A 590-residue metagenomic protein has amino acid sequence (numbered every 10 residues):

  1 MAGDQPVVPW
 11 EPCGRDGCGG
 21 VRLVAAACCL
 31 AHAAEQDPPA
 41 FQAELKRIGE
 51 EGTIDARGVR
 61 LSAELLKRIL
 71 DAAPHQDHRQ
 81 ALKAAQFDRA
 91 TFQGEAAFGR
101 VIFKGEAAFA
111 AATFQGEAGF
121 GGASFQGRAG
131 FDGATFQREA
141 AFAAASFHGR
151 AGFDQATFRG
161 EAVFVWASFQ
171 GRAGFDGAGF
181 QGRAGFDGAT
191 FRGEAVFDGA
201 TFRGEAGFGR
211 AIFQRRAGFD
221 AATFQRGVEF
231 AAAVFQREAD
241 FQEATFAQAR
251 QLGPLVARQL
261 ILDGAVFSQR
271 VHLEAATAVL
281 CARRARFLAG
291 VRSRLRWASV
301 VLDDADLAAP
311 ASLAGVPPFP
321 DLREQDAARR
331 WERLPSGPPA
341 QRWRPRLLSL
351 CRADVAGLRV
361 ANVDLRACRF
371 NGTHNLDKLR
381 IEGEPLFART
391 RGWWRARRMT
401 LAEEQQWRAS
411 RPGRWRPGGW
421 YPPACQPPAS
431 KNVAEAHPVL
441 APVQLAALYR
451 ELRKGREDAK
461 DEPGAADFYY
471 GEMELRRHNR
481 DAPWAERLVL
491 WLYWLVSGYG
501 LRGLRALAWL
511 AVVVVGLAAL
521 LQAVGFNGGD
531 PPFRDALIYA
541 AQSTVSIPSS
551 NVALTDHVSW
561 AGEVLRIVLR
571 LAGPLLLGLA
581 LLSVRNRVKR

Functional and structural regions predicted by a protein language model:
M1-R487: N-terminal leader/targeting and pre-domain segments
R250, R369, L521-D530, A580-R590: Juxtamembrane/interface segments at transmembrane-helix termini
E382, G455, F468-G471, L475 (+5 more regions): Generic, well-ordered alpha-helical scaffold segments in large soluble proteins
A446-Y449, G455-K460, L510-F526, T544 (+1 more regions): Hydrophobic alpha-helical transmembrane segments
D458, W509-V514, V568-L581: C-terminal substrate/ligand-recognition segments
D481-V524, G528: Transmembrane alpha-helical segments and their cytosolic interface motifs in multi-pass membrane proteins
W494-G503, G525-A572, L579: Pore-loop/selectivity-filter region of tetrameric P-loop cation channels
